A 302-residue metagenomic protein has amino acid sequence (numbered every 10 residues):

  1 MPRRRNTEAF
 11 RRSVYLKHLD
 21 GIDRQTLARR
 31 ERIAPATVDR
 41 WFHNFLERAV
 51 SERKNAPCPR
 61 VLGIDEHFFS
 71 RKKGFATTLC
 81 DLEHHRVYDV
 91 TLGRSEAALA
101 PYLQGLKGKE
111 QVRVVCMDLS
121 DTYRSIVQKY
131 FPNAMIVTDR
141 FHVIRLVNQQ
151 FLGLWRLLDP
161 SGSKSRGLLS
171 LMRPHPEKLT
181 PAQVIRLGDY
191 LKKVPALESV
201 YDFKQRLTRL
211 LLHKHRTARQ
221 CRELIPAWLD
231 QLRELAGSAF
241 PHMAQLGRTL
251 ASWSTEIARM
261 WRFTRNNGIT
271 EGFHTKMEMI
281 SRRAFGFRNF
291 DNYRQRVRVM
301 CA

Functional and structural regions predicted by a protein language model:
M1-K73, K109-V112, I257-A258: Short, positively charged, Gly/Tyr-enriched micro-motifs that form contact patches at catalytic or ligand/partner
M1-P2, E110, A134, L158-G162: Short, polar/flexible loop-turn hinges at active-site or ligand-entry regions and domain interfaces
R4-R5, V87-G108, V114: Active-site beta-loop-alpha junctions of metal-dependent nucleic acid enzymes, especially the RNase H-like/DDE
A34, F45-A49, A134, L154 (+1 more regions): The DNA-recognition helices of helix-turn-helix-type DNA-binding domains
F42, R71-K73, T77, D81 (+4 more regions): Acidic/histidine-rich catalytic cores and adjacent linkers of DNA breakage/strand-transfer/modification proteins
G63, C116, I136-T138: A structural signal for short, well-ordered beta-strand segments and their strand-loop junctions that often border
V143-S163: Short alpha-helix plus adjacent loop in nuclease-associated cores
